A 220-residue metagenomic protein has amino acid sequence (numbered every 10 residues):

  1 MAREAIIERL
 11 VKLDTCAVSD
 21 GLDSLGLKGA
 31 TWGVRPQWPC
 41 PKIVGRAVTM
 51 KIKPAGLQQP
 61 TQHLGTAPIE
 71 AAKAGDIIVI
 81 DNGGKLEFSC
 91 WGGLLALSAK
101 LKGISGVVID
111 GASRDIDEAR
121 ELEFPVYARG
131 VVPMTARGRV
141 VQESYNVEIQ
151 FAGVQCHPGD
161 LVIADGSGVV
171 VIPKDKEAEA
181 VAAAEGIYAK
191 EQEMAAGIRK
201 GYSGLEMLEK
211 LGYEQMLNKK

Functional and structural regions predicted by a protein language model:
M1-P158, I172-K220: Feature captures the catalytic cores and cofactor-binding loops of soluble hydro-lyases/lyases that act on carboxylate
V162: C-terminal binding/interaction regions
G168-V170: Channel- or pocket-lining gating/hinge segments that regulate access to a cavity or pore
